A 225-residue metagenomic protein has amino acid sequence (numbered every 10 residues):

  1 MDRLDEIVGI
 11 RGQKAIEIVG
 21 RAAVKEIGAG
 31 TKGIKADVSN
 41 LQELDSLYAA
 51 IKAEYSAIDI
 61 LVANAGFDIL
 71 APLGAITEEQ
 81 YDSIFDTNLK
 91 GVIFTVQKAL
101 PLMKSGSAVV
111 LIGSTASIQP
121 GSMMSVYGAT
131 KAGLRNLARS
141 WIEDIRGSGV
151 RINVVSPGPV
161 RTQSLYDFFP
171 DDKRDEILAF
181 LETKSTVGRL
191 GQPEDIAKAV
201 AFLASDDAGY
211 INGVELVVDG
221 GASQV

Functional and structural regions predicted by a protein language model:
A36-S46, E78, E194-D195: The beta1-alpha1 cofactor-binding region of Rossmann-like NAD(H)/NADP(H)-dependent oxidoreductases
P72-L73, T77-F85, L181: Substrate-binding pocket helix/loop in short-chain dehydrogenase/reductase
V96, T130, A138: Active-site helix of classical SDR
P101-L102, E143-G147, G209: Alpha-helical segment proximal to the catalytic Tyr-Lys
S114: Residue(s) in the substrate-gating loop at a strand-loop-helix junction that position the organic substrate next
Q119, A201, N212-V225: Short C-terminal tail/terminal secondary-structure segment of NAD(P)H-dependent dehydrogenase/reductase domains
R135, I152, P157-D167: Short, flexible catalytic-loop segment of classical short-chain dehydrogenase/reductase
